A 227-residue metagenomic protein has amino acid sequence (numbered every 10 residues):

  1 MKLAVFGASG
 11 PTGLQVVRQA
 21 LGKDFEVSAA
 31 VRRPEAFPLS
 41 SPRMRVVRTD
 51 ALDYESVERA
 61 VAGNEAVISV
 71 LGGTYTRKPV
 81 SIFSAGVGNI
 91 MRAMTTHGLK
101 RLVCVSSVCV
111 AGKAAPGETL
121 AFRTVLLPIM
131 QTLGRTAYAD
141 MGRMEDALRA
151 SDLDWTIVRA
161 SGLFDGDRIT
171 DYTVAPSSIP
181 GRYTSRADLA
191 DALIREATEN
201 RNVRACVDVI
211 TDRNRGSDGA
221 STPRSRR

Functional and structural regions predicted by a protein language model:
L3-K23: N-terminal Rossmann NAD(P)H-binding glycine-rich loop of SDR-like oxidoreductase domains
A30-E35, D50-A51: N-terminal Rossmann-fold cofactor-binding loop
R45-N64: Conserved Rossmann-fold cofactor-binding substructure of NAD(P)-dependent oxidoreductases
Y75-L102, R143: NAD(P)-cofactor binding segment of oxidoreductase domains
F83, D140, V158, T184-I194: Substrate-positioning beta->alpha
G112-A115, D167-T170, E196-A205: Glycine/proline-rich active-site loop of Rossmann-fold NAD(P)-dependent oxidoreductases
E145-G166: Conserved beta-loop-beta element that borders a ligand/cofactor-binding pocket
S185-R215, A220-R224: Alpha-helical substrate-binding/gating segment
